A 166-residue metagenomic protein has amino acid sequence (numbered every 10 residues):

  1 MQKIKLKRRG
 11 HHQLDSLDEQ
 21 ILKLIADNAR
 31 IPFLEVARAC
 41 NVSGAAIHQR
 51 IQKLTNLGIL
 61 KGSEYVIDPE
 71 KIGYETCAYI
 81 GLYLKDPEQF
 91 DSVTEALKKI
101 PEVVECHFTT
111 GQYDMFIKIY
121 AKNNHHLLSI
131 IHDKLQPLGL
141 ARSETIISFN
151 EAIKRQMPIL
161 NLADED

Functional and structural regions predicted by a protein language model:
M1-D166: A compositional/biophysical signature of low hydrophobicity enriched in polar/charged and small residues
